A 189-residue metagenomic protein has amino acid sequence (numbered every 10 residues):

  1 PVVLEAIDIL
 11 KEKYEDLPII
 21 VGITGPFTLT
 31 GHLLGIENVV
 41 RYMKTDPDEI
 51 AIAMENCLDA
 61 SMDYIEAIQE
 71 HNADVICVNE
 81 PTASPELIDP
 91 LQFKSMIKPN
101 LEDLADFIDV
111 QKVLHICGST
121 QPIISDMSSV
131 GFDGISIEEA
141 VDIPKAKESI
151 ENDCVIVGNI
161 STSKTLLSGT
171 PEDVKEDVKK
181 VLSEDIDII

Functional and structural regions predicted by a protein language model:
V2-I189: Active-site loop segments of alpha/beta catalytic cores
